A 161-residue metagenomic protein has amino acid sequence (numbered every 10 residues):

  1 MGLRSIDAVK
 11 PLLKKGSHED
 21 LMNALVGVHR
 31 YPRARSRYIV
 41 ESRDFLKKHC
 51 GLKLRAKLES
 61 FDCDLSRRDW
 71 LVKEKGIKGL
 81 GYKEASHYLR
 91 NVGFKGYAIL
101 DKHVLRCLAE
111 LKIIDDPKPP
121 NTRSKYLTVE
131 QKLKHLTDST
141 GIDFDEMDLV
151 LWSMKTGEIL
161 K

Functional and structural regions predicted by a protein language model:
M1, V40-D44, K134, D148-L151: Short, amphipathic alpha-helical segments that act as regulatory/interfacial helices in nucleotide-processing proteins
G2-K78: Alpha-helical ds-nucleic-acid-binding substructure associated with the helix-hairpin-helix region of base-excision DNA
I6, R33-V40, Y82-L89, L105 (+2 more regions): Short, well-structured alpha-helical segments
P32, G81-A85, Y126-K132: Membrane-interface starts of transmembrane alpha-helices
R35, L100, V129: Hydrophobic (often cysteine-bearing) scaffold residues that line and stabilize catalytic clefts of nucleotide/cofactor
L46-H49, L111-I114, M154: A short secondary-structure junction motif
D64-D115: Catalytic DNA-binding helix-loop module of base-excision-repair DNA glycosylases/AP lyases
P120-K161: A basic, often C-terminal nucleic-acid-binding module that engages the phosphate backbone, implemented in DNA
